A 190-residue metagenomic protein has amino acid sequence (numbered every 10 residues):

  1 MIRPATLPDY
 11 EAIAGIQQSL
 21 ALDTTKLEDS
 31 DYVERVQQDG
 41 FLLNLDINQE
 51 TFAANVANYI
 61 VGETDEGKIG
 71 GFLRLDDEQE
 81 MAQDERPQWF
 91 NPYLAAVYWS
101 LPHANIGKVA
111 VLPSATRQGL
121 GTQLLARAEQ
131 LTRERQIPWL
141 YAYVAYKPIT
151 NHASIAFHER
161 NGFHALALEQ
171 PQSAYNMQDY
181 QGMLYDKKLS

Functional and structural regions predicted by a protein language model:
M1-D29: A short beta-loop-alpha structural element at the N-terminal edge of CoA-dependent acyl/N-acetyltransferase catalytic
A21, T25-I60, T64, R74: Active-site rim helix/loop that mediates acceptor-substrate recognition in acyltransferases
G67-G71: Glycine-rich acetyl-CoA-binding "A-motif" of GNAT/NAT acetyltransferases
R74-V109: Conserved acyl-donor/pantetheine-binding loop and adjacent beta-alpha core of acyl/acetyltransferases and related
N91, K108-V111, R117-T132, R160: Conserved acetyl-CoA-binding loop-helix of GNAT-fold acetyltransferases
H103-A104, T132-T150: Conserved GNAT acetyl-CoA-binding A-motif
T122, K147-L168: Conserved active-site alpha-helix within GNAT-family acetyltransferase domains
N161, Q170-S190: C-terminal "cap" of GNAT-fold acetyltransferases
